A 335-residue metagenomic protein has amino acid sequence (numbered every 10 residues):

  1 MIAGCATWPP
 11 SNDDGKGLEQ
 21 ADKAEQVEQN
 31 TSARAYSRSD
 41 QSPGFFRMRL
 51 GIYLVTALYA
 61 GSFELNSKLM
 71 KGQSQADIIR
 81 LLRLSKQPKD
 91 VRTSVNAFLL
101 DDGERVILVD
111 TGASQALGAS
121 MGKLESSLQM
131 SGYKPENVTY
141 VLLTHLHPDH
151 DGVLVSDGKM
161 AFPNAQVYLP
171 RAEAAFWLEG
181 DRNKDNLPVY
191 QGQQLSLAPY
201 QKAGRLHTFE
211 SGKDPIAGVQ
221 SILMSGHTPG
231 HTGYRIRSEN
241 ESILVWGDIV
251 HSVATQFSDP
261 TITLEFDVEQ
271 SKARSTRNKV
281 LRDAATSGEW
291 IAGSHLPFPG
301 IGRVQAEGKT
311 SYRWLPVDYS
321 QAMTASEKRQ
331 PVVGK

Functional and structural regions predicted by a protein language model:
A6-W8: Bacterial signal peptide processing site
P10-Q26: Short, low-complexity, disordered segments immediately C-terminal to signal peptides in bacterial exported proteins
R34, G122, Q129-Y133, N137 (+3 more regions): Metallo-beta-lactamase
G44-S131, G233-V250: Conserved beta-strand hairpin/beta-sheet module of binuclear metal-dependent hydrolase folds, prominently
A60-G61, T111-S114, L146, A172-E173 (+3 more regions): Active-site metal-binding loops of divalent metal-dependent hydrolases
G103, A119-Y168: Active-site metal-binding motif and surrounding structural segment of the metallo-beta-lactamase
K184, Q194-P199, A203, G212-D214 (+2 more regions): Metallo-beta-lactamase
N278-A284, G288-K335: Binuclear metal-ion centers of metallo-dependent hydrolases, dominated by the metallo-beta-lactamase
